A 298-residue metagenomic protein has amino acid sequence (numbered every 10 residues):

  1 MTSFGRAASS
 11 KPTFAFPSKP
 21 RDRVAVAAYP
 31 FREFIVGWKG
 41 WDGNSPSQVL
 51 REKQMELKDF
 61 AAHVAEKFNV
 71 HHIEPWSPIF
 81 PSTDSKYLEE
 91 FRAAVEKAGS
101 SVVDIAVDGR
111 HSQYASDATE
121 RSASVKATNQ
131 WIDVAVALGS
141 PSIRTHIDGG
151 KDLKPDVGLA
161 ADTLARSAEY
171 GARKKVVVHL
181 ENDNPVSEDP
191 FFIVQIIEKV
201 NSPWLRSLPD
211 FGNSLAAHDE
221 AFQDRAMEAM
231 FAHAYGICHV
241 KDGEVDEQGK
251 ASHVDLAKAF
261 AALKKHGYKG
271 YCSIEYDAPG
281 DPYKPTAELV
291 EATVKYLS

Functional and structural regions predicted by a protein language model:
T2-A137, P155, A172, S202 (+5 more regions): N-terminal pre-domain/capping segments
V26, V102-D104, R144, L180 (+2 more regions): Hydrophobic residues in well-ordered beta-strands that form the structural core
W38, H72-I73, A161, A165-A262: Acidic/histidine-rich catalytic cores of soluble enzymes
H72, S142, I237, G270-Y271: Residues at the N-termini of beta-strands
R92-A94, A160-T163: Membrane-proximal, non-transmembrane interface segments of integral membrane proteins
S100, V176, H266-G270: A short helix->loop->beta-strand "cap" motif at the edges of active sites that frequently abuts
V134-P155, K174-V186, S273-I274: Active-site groove signature of glycoside hydrolases
V240, G270-D277: Conserved active-site loop/cleft motifs that coordinate metal ions or position small ligands
